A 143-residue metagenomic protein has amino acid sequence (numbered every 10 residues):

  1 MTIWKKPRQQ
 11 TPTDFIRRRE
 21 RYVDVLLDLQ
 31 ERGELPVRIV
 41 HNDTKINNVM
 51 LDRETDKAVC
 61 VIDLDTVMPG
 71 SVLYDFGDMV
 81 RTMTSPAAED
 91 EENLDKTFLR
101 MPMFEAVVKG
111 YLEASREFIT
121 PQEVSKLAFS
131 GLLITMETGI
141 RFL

Functional and structural regions predicted by a protein language model:
M1-H41, I46-C60, L133: ATP-dependent phospho-/nucleotidyl transfer catalytic cores
Y22-L29, L64, T82-S85, E113 (+1 more regions): Conserved helix-loop functional segments at active or binding sites
I46, L51, M103, S125-L127: Active-site capping/gating regions of soluble enzymes
N47-A88: Catalytic activation segment of kinase domains across protein kinase-like and atypical kinase folds
V61-I62, D90-N93, S125: Glycine- and acidic
M68, S130-I134: Transmembrane helix-bundle signature of multi-pass membrane transporters/permeases
L73-R116, L133-F142: Active-site activation/catalytic loop segments of kinase-like enzymes and analogous catalytic loops in related
I119-G131: All-alpha amphipathic helical-bundle segments outside canonical DNA-binding/catalytic cores that form hydrophobic
